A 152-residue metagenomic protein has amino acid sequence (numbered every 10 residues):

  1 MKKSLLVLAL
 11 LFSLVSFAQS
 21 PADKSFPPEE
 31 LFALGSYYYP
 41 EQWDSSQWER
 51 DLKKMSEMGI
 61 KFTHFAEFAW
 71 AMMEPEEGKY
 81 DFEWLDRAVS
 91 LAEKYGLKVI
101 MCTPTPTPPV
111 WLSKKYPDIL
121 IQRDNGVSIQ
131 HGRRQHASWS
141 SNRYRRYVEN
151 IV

Functional and structural regions predicted by a protein language model:
S4-V15: Sec-dependent N-terminal signal peptides
P21-A22, M58, R143-N150: Active-site and adjacent substrate-binding regions of carbohydrate-active enzymes
P21-Q47, K53-K54, M58-K61: An acidic-aromatic substrate-binding cleft motif
A33-D44, A66-L85, V127-E149: The substrate-binding groove and active-site-proximal loops of carbohydrate-active enzymes, especially glycoside
E49-E57, K61-V127, V152: Aromatic-lined substrate-binding rim segments of carbohydrate-active enzymes
